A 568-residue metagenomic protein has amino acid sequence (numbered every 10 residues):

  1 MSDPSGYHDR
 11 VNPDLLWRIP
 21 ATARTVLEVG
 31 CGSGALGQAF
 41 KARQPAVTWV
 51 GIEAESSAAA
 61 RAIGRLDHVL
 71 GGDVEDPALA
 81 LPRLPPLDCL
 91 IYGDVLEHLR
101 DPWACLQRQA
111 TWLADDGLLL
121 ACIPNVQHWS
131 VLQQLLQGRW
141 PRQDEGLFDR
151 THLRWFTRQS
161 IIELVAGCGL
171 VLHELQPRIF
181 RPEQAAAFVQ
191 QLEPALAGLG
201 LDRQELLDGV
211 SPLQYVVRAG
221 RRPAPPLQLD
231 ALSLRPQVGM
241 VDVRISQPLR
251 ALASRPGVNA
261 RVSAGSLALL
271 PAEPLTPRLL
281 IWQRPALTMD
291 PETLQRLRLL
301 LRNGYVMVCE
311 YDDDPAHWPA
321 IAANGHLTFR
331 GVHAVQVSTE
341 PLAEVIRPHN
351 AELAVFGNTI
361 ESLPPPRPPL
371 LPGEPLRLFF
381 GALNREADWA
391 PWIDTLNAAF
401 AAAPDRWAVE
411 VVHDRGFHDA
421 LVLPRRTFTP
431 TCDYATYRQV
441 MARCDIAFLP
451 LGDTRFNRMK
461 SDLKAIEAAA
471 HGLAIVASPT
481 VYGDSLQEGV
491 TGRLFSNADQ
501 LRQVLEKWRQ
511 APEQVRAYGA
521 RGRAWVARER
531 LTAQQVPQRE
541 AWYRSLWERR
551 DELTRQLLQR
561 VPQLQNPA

Functional and structural regions predicted by a protein language model:
M1-P85, C89, W103-L106, Q137 (+6 more regions): Conserved N-terminal segment of class I S-adenosyl-L-methionine
D9-R10, A35, R100-P223: S-adenosyl-L-methionine-dependent methyltransferase catalytic module, highlighting the catalytic core
P223-M289: N-terminal pre-catalytic "stem/leader" segment of glycosyltransferase-like enzymes
S233-R255, S362-L363, L371-A442: Conserved catalytic-core segment of nucleotide-activated headgroup transferases in glycan assembly
R261-V345: Extended catalytic core of nucleotide-activated donor transferases of GT-like folds
H317-W318, A387, Y434-V440, A447-A470 (+1 more regions): Nucleotide-sugar-dependent
L363, E513-E552: A charged, aromatic-enriched C-terminal amphipathic alpha-helix characteristic of glycosyltransferases across folds
L486-D499, K507-P512: Conserved acidic donor-binding segment of nucleotide-sugar-dependent glycosyltransferases
